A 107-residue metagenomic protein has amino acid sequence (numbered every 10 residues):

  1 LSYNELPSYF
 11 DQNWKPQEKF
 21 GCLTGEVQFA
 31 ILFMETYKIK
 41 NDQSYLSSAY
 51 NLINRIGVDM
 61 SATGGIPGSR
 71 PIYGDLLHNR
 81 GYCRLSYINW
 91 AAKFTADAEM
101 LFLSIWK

Functional and structural regions predicted by a protein language model:
L1-K107: Glycan-recognition and catalytic cores of secretory/periplasmic carbohydrate-active enzymes
